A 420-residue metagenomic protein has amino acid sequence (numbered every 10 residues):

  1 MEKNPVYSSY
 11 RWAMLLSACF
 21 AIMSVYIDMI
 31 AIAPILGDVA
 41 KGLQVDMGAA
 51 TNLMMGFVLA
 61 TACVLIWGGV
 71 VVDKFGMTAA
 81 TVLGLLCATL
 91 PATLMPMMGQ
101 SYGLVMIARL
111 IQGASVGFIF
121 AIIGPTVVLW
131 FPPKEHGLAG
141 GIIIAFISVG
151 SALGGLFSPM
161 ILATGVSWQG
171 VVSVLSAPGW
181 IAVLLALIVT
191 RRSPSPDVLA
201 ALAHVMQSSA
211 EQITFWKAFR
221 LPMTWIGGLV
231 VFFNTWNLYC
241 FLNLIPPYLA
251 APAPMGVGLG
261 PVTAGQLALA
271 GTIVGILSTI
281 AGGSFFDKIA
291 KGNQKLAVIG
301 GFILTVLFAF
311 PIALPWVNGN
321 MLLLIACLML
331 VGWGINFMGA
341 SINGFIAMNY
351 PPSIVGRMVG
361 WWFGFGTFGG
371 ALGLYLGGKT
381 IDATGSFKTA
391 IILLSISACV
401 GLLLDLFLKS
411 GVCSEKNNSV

Functional and structural regions predicted by a protein language model:
I32-A33, P222-I280: Extracytoplasmic gate region of multi-pass secondary transporters
C63-Q100: Conserved MFS/SLC helix-loop-helix module at the cytosolic interface between two early adjacent transmembrane helices
V64-G76, T279-G292: Helix-to-loop junctions at the C-terminal end of transmembrane segments in multipass secondary transporters
K74-G84, D287-F302: Cytoplasmic membrane-interface "Motif A"-like loop-to-helix N-cap segments of 12-TM Major Facilitator Superfamily
A108-V149: Cytoplasmic helix-loop-helix junction between adjacent transmembrane helices in 12-TM secondary transporters
I142-P194: Helix-loop-helix hairpin linking two adjacent transmembrane segments in secondary transporters
T190-I213, E415-V420: Flexible cytoplasmic inter-helical loops of multi-pass small-molecule transporters
G292-I342: C-terminal transmembrane helical hairpin of 12-TM major facilitator-type secondary transporters
